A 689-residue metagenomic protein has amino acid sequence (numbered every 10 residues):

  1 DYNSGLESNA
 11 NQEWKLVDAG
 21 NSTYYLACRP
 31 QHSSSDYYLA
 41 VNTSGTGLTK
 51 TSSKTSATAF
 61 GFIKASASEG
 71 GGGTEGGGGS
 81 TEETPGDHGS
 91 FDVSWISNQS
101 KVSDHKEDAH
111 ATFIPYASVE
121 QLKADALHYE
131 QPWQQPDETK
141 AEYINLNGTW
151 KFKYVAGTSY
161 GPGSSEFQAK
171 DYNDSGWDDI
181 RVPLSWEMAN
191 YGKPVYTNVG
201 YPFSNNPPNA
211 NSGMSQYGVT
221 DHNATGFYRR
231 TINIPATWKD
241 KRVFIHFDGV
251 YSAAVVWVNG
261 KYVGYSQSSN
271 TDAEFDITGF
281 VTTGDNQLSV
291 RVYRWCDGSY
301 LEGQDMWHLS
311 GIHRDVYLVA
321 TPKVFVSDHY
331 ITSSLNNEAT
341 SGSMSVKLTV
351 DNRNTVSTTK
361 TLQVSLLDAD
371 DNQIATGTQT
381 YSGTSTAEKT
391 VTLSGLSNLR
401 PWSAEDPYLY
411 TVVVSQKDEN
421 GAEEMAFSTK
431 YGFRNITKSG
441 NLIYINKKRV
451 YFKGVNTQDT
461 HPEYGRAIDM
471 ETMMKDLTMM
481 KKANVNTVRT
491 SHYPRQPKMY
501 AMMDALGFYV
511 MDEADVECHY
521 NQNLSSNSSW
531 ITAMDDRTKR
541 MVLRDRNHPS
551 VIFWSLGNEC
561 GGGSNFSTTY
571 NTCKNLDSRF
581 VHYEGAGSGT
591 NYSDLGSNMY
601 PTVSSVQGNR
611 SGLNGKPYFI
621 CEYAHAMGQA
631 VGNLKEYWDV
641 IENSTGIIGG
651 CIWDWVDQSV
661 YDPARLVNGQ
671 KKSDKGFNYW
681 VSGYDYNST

Functional and structural regions predicted by a protein language model:
D1-G73, G78-E83: Lectin-like carbohydrate-binding module/patch detector with strong preference for beta-trefoil
Y24, K241-V243, G342-L348: Structural beta-strand segments of beta-rich domains
P85-H246, G303-Q304, L309-I312, T689: Extended carbohydrate-recognition surfaces in non-catalytic/accessory domains of CAZymes and lectin-like proteins
G89-P132, P136, A189, Y300 (+3 more regions): Extended substrate-binding grooves/exosites of carbohydrate-active enzymes
V93-P115, W133-D137, V263-G264, T283-A320 (+1 more regions): Glycine/proline-rich low-complexity spacer/linker segments in large multi-domain proteins
K151-Y154, G218-D328, R353-N354, F508-Y509: Accessory beta-strand-rich segments of carbohydrate-active enzymes
T282-D285, T349-T437: Extended acidic/polar, glycine-enriched regions that form or flank non-catalytic beta-rich accessory modules
K323-T355: Surface beta-strand/loop "capping" patches
